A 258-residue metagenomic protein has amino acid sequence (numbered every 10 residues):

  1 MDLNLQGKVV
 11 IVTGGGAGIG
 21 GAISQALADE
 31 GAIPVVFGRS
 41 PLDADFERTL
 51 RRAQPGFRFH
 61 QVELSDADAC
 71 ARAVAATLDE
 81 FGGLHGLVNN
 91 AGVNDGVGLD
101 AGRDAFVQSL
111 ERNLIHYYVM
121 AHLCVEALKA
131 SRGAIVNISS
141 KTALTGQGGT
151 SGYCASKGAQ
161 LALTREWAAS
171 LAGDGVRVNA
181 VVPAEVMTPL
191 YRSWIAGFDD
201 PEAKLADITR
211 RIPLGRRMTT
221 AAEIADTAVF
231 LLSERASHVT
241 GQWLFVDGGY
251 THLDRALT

Functional and structural regions predicted by a protein language model:
V9, G16-G18: Conserved glycine-rich cofactor-binding loop
E30-F46: Conserved glycine-rich Rossmann-like NAD(P)H-binding loop of the short-chain dehydrogenase/reductase
V93-Q108, G149-G152, R192, L257-T258: Conserved mid-core segment of classical short-chain dehydrogenase/reductases
A121, S156, T164: Active-site helix of classical SDR
S140: Residue(s) in the substrate-gating loop at a strand-loop-helix junction that position the organic substrate next
T145, V229, T240-T258: Short C-terminal tail/terminal secondary-structure segment of NAD(P)H-dependent dehydrogenase/reductase domains
A172, R177, V239-G241: Short, small/polar-rich loop/turn modules that mediate ligand/substrate recognition or access, typified
